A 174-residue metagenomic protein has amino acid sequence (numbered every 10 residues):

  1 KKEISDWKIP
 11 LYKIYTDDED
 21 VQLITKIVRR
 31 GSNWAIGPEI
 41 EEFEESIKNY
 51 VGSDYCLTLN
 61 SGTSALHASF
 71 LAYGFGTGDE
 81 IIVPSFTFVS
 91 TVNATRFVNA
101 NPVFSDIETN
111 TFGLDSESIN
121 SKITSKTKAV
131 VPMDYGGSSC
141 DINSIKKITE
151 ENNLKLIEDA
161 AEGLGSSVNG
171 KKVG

Functional and structural regions predicted by a protein language model:
K1-N33: N-terminal "arm"/small-domain region of PLP-dependent enzymes with the aminotransferase-like
P10-K13, N60, V131-M133: Short beta-strand segments
K13-T16, S32-A35, F104, T111 (+1 more regions): Pocket-edge positions in alpha/beta enzyme catalytic cores
D18, Q22-R29, P38-G52, E117-S125 (+1 more regions): Replace "anionic and nucleotidyl ligands
E19, E42, S64, V89-S90 (+1 more regions): Short alpha-helical
S32-E80, A94-V98, F104-D106, K171: Phosphate-binding glycine-rich loop
L71-G163, S167: PLP-dependent aminotransferase-like
S166-G174: Active-site "gating" loop of Rossmann-like NAD(P)-dependent oxidoreductase/epimerase domains
